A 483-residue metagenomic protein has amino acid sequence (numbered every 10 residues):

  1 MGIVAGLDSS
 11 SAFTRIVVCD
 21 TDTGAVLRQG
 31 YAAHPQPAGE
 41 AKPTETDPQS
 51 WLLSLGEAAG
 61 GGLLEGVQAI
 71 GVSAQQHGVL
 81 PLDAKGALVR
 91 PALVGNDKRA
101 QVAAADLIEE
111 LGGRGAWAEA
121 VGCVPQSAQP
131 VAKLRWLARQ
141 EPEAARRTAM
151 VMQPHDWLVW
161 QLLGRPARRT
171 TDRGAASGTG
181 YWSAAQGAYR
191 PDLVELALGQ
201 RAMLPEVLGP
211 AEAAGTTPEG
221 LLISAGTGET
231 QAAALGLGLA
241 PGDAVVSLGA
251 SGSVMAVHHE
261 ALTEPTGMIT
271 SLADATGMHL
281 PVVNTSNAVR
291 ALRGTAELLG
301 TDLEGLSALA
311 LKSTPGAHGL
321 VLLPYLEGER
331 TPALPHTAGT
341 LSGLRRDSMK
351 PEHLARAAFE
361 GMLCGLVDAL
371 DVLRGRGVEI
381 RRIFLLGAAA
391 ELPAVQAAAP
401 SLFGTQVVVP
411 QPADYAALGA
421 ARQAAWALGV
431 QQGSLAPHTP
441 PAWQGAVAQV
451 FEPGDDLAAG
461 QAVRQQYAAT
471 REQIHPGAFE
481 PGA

Functional and structural regions predicted by a protein language model:
M1-P91, E119, E219-A225, S348 (+2 more regions): N-terminal glycine/serine-rich phosphate-binding loop of ATP-dependent small-molecule kinases, especially carbohydrate
A5-L7, Q101, I108-V121, R135-R168 (+3 more regions): Active-site core segments that coordinate phosphate-bearing ligands/cofactors across diverse enzyme families
S10-F13, G66-Q68, S73-Q75, P130 (+5 more regions): Short, basic and Ser/Thr-rich N-terminal targeting/leader segments
A25, A32-P35, G95, I269 (+2 more regions): A generic structural motif
G30-Y31, L93, H259, N284: Short clusters of small/polar residues that mark proteolytic maturation junctions
G60, L64-G95, C123-A128, V159-A184 (+2 more regions): Short beta-strand-loop/turn "lid" adjacent to the catalytic site in phosphate-handling enzymes
V67, A202-L204, I380: Core-facing hydrophobic residues within beta-strands of well-ordered domains
Q126, A132-R135: Periplasmic solute-binding protein
